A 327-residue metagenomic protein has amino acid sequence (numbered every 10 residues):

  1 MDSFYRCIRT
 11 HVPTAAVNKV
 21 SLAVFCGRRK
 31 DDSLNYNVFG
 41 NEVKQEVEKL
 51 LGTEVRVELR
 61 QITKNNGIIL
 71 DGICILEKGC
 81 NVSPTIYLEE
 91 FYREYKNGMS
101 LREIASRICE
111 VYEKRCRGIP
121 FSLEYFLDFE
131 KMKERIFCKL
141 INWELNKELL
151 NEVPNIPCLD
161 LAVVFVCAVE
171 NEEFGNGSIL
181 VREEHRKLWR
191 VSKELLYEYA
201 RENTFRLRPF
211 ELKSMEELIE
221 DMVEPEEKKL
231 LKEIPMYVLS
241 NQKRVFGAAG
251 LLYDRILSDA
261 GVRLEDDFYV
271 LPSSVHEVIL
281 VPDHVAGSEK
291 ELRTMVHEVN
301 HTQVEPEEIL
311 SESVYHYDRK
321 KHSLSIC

Functional and structural regions predicted by a protein language model:
D2-Y5, N18: Intrinsic-disorder-associated, low-complexity terminal segments enriched in Asp/Asn/His/Tyr and depleted of Lys/Arg
R28-I136: An N-terminal, globular interaction/scaffold subdomain
R115-P157, E172-E173: Conserved, function-critical positions that sit in or immediately flank catalytic and ligand-binding motifs
E148-Q303: A contiguous, surface-oriented mixed alpha/beta subdomain in the mid-to-C-terminal portion of proteins that forms
M295-Y317, H322-S323: Helix-rich interaction surfaces within compact, conserved domain-sized segments that mediate assembly or partner
